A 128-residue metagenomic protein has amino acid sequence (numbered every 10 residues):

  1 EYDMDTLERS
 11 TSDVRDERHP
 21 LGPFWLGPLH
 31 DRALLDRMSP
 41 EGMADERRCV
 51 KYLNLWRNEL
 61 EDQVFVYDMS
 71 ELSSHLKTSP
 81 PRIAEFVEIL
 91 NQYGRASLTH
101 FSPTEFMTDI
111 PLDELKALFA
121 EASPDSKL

Functional and structural regions predicted by a protein language model:
E1-L128: SAM-dependent transferase fold signal centered on methyltransferase-like domains, encompassing both Class I
